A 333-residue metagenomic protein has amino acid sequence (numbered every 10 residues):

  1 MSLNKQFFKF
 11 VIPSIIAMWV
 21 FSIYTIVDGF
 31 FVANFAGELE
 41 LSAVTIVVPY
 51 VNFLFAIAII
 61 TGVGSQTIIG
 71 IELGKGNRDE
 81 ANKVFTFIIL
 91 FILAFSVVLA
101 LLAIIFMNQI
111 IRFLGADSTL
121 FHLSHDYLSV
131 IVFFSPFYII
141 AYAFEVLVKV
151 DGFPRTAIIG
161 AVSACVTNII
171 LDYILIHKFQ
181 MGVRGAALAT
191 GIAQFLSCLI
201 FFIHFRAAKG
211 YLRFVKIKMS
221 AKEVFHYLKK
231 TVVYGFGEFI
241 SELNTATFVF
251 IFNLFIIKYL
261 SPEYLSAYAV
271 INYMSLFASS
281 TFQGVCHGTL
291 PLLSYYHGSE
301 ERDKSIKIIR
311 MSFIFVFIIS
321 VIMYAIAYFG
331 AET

Functional and structural regions predicted by a protein language model:
M1-V11, T190, L199-T245: Interhelical loop/hinge segments that connect adjacent transmembrane helices in multipass membrane
K5-Q66, V233-I257: Signature of the first transmembrane helix
V11-S14, M18, T45-V48, I92 (+7 more regions): Residue-level recognition of transmembrane alpha-helices in multi-pass small-molecule transporters/permeases
I23-S42, I111-S118, I174-M181, A246-F277 (+2 more regions): Helix-terminus/linker motif at the lipid-water interface of multi-pass membrane proteins
L41-L101, Y138-A157, A267-A331: Small-residue-rich hydrophobic transmembrane alpha-helices
V98-S129, I322-T333: Short membrane-interface helical motifs at transmembrane helix boundaries in multi-pass membrane transporters
S118-A141, L276: Alpha-helical transmembrane segments of multi-pass membrane proteins
C165-L199, A331: Membrane-interface helix-loop junctions in multi-pass transport and translocation proteins
